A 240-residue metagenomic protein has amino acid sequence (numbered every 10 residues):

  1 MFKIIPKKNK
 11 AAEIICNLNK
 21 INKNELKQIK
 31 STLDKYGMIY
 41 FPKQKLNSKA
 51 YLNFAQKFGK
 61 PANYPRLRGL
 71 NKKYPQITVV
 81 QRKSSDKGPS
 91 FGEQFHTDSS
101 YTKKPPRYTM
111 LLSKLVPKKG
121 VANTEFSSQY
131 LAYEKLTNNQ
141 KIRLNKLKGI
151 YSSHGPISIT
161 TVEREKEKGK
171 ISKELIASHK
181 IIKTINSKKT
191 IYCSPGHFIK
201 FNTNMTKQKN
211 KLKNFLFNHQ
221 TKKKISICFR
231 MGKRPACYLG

Functional and structural regions predicted by a protein language model:
F2-K233: Non-heme Fe(II) oxygenase catalytic core, chiefly the N-lobe of the double-stranded beta-helix
F41, Y238-L239: A generic structural signal for residues embedded in beta-strands
F201, L239-G240: Short active-site-adjacent structural elements
